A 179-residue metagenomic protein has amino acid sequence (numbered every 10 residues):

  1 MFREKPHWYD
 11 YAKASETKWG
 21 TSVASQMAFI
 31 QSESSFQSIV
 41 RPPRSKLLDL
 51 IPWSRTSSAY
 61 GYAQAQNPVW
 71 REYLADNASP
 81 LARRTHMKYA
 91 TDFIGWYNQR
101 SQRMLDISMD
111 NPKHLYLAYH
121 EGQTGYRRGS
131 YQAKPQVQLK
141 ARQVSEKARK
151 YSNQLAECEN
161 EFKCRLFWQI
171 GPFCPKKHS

Functional and structural regions predicted by a protein language model:
M1-F2, A12-E16, P52-Y60, D76-K88 (+2 more regions): Second-shell loop/turn segments in exported
M1-L47, K88, Q99-L105: Export/targeting segments at the very N-terminus of extracytoplasmic proteins
M1-T17, Q138-S179: Extracytoplasmic and endomembrane cell-envelope/extracellular-matrix remodeling and assembly machinery
V40-E72, Y116-A118, Q136: Short, surface-exposed glycine/acidic/tryptophan-bearing loops
L48-D49, L81-T85, P135-Q138: Short, low-complexity, polar/charged sequence segments that are solvent-exposed and flexible
S54-S57, D110-F162: Catalytic and substrate-binding regions of cell-wall glycan-acting enzymes that process beta-1,4-linked
Y62-H114, A118-Y126, V144: Alpha-helical segment that forms one wall of the substrate-binding/catalytic cleft in peptidoglycan-active domains
